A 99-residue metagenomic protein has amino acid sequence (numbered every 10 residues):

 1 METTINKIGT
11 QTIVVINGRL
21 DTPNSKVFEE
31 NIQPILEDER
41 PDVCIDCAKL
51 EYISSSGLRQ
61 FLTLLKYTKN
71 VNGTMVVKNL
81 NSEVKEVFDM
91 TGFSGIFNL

Functional and structural regions predicted by a protein language model:
M1-T4, S94-L99: Short hydrophobic/aromatic patches at helix-to-coil boundaries
M1-V15: Short beta-strand/loop segment at the start of cytosolic alpha/beta domains
L20-I96: Amphipathic alpha-helical interaction surfaces in cytosolic regulatory modules
